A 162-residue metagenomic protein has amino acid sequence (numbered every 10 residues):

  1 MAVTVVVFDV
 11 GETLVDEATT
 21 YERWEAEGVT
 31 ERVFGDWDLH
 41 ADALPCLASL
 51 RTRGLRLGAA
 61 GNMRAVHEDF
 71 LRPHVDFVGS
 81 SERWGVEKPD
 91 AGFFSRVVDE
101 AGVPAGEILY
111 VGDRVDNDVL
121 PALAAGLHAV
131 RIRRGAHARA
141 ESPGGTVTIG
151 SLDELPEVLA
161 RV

Functional and structural regions predicted by a protein language model:
M1-V10, A18, G35-V162: Asp-based, Mg2+/Mn2+-dependent phosphohydrolase catalytic module
Y21-V33: Conserved phosphoryl-transfer catalytic core
